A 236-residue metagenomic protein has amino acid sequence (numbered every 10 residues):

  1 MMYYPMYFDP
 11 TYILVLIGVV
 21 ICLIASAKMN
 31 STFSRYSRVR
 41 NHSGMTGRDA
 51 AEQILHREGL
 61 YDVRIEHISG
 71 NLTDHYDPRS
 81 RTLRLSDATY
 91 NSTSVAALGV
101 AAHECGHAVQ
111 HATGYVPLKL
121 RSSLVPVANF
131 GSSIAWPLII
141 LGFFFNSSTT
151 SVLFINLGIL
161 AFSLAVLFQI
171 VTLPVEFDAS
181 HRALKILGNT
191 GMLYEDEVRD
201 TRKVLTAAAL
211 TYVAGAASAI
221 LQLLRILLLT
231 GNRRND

Functional and structural regions predicted by a protein language model:
M2-Y7, S26-G131, L167-D236: Polar-ligand-bearing catalytic/cofactor-coordination segments of membrane-embedded or membrane-tethered inner-membrane
Y3, F144-L157, L229-D236: Membrane-interfacial helix-loop-helix connectors in multipass membrane proteins
Y7-V15, T150-L160: Hydrophobic alpha-helical transmembrane segments
Y12-S26: N-terminal, Lys/Arg- and Ser/Thr-rich interaction peptides
I21-I24, G142, A161-T172: Alpha-helical transmembrane segments of multi-pass membrane proteins
V125-T149: Post-HExxH zinc-binding segment in Zn-dependent metallohydrolases
I134-P137, G158-I159, S163: Hydrophobic alpha-helical segments embedded in the membrane of multi-pass proteins
